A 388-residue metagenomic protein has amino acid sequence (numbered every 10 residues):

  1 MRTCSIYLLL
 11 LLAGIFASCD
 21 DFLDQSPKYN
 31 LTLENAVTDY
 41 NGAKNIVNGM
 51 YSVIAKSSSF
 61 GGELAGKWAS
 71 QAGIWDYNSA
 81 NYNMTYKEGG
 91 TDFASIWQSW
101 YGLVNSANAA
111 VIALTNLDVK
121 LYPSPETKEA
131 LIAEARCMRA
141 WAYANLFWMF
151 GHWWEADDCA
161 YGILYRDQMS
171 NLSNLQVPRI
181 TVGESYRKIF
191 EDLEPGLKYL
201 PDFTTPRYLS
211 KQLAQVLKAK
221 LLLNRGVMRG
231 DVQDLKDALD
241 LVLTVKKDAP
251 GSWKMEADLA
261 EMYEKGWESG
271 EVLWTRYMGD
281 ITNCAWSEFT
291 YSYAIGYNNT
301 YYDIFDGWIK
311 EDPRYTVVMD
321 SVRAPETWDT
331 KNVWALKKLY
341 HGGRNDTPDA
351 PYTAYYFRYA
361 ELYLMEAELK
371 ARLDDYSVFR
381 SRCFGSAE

Functional and structural regions predicted by a protein language model:
T3, C19-G66, I295, C383-A387: Membrane-proximal, proline-rich intrinsically disordered regions
E34, G61-I74, G151-C159, I163 (+1 more regions): Short, surface-exposed recognition loops and adjoining beta-strand edges that mediate ligand/DNA contacts, enriched
Y40, N45, L235-Y359: Hydrophobic-face positions in mid-chain alpha helices that act as interaction patches
V47, V104-A107, Y186, L193 (+3 more regions): Inward-facing hydrophobic residues that define packing positions of alpha-helical scaffold repeats
N78-F150, I180-G183, L193-T204, G343 (+5 more regions): Conserved, well-structured interaction surfaces
S95-S99, F150-W154, N174-E184, G226-D237: Short coil/turn connectors between adjacent alpha-helices in alpha-solenoid helical repeat scaffolds
